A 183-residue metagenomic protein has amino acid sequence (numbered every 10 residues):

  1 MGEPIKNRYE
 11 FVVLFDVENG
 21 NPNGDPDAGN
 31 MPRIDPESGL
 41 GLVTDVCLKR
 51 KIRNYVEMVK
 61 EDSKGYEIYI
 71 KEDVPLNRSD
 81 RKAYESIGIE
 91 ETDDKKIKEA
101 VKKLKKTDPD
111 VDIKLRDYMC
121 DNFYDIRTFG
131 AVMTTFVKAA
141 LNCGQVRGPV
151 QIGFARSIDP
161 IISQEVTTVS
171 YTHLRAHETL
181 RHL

Functional and structural regions predicted by a protein language model:
G2-K82: An N-terminal structural lobe/cap that precedes and organizes the functional/catalytic core across diverse proteins
I5, G144, L174-R175: A generic structural micro-feature
N7-F11, V146-G148, R181: Residues at beta-strand starts and edge strands
E18-G20, A155-S157, T179: Generic structural motif
E57-Y171: Extended, compositionally biased
T172-H182: Conserved small/polar residues in nucleotide/adenosyl-binding loops
